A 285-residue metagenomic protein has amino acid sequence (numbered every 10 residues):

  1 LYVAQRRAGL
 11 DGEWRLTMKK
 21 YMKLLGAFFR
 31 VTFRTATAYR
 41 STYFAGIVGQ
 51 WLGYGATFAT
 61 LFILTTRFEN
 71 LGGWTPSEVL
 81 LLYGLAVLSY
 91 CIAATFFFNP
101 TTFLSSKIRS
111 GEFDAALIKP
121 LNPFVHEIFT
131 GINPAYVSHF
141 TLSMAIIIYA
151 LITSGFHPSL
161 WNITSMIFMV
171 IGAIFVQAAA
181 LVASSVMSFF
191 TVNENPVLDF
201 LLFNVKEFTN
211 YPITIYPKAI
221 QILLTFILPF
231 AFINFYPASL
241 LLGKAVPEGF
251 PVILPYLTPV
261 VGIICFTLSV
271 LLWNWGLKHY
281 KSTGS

Functional and structural regions predicted by a protein language model:
R6-T17: Short, Lys/Arg-enriched N-terminal segments with co-localized hydrophobic residues within the first ~10-30 amino acids
T17-S285: Hydrophobic transmembrane alpha-helices and immediately adjacent juxtamembrane helices of multi-pass inner-membrane
